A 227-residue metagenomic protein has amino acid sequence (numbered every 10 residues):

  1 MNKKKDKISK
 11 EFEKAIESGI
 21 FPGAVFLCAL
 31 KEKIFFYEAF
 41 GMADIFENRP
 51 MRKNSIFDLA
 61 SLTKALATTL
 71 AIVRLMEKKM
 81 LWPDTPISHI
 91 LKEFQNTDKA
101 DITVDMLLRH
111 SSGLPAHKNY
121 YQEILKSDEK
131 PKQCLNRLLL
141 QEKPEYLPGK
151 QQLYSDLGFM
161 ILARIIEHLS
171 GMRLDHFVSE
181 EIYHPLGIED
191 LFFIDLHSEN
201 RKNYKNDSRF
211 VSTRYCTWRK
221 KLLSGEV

Functional and structural regions predicted by a protein language model:
M1-L59, M80-W82, L140-E142: Short, conserved catalytic-motif segment at the N-terminal edge
I16, M76-E77, V178: Alpha-helix C-terminal capping/helix-coil junction sites
D44, T97-V227: Short, surface-exposed loop or secondary-structure junction motifs that flank catalytic or metal-binding residues
F57-S61, Q152-Y154: Catalytic tyrosine of NAD(P)H-dependent dehydrogenase/reductases that use a Tyr as the general acid/base
K64: Short, conserved phosphate/pyrophosphate- and ester-handling motifs at nucleotide-, phospho-/glycolipid
L70-M80, A163-H168: Short glycine/serine- and small hydrophobic-enriched flexible loop segments
W82-T97, P185-L186: Short, glycine/proline-biased beta-turn/loop segments that scaffold the active-site neighborhood
